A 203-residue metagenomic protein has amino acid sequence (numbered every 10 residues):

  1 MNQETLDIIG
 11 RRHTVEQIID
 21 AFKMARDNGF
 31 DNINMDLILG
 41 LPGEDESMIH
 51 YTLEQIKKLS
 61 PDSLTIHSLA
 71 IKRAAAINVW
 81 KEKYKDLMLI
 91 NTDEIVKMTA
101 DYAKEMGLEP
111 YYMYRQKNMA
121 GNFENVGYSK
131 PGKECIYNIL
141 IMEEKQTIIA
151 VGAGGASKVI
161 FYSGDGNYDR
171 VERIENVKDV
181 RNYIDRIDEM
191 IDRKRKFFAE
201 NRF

Functional and structural regions predicted by a protein language model:
M1-T99: Conserved non-cysteine loop/helix-boundary elements of the Radical SAM core domain that shape
N2, N28, N32-N34, N78 (+8 more regions): Detector for Asparagine
V15, K104-G107, N176, M190: Short linear sequence motifs
I18, K23, H50, N78-K83 (+5 more regions): General N-terminal targeting signals
G40, N118, G154-S157: Short, glycine-/Ser/Thr-/acidic-enriched flexible segments
E46, A75, N122, V159-Y162: Generic domain-boundary/flexible-linker signal
A74-V151: A C-terminal junction/extension of Radical SAM enzymes
G127-F203: Radical SAM enzyme core and accessory elements
